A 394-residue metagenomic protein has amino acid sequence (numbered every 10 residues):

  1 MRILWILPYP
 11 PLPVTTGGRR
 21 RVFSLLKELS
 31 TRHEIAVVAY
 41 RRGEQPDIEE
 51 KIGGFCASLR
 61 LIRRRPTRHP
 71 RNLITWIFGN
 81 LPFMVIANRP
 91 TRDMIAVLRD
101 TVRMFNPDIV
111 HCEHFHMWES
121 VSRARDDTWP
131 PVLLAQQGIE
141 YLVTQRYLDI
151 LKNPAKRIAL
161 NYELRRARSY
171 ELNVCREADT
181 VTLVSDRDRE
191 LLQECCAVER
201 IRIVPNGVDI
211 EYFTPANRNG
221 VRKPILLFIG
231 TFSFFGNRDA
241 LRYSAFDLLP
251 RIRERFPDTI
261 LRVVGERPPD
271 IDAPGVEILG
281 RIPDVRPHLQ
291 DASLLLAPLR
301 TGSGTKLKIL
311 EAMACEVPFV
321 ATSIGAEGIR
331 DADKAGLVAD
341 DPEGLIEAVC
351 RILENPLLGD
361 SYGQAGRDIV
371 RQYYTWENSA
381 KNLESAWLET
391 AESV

Functional and structural regions predicted by a protein language model:
M1-L61: N-terminal subdomain of nucleotide-sugar transferases
P8, P66, P70-M84, P130-S169: Acceptor-binding helix/loop patch of EC 2.4 sugar-transfer enzymes, predominantly nucleotide-sugar-dependent
P131, Y141, L160-P215: Donor nucleotide-sugar binding/catalytic pocket of nucleotide-sugar-dependent glycosyltransferases
D179, P287-G304, C315-P318: Acidic donor-binding loop of glycosyltransferase active sites
E194, P205-D291: Conserved catalytic-core segment of nucleotide-activated headgroup transferases in glycan assembly
K308-A314, P318-T322: Short hydrophobic beta-strand element within catalytic cores of glycosyltransferases and related nucleotide-activated
A335-E343, R351-L357: Conserved acidic donor-binding segment of nucleotide-sugar-dependent glycosyltransferases
L358-Y373, N382-S385: A short, well-ordered alpha-helix in the C-terminal region of glycosyltransferases
